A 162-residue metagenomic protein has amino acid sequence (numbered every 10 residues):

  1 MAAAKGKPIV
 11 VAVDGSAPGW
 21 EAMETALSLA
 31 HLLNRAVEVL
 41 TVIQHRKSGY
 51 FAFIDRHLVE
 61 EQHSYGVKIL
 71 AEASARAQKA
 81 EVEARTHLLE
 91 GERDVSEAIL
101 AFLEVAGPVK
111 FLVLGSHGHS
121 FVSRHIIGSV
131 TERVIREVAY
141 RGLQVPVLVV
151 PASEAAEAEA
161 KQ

Functional and structural regions predicted by a protein language model:
M1, E104-Q162: Gly/Ser-rich helix-loop-strand patches that form or flank binding pockets for ribonucleotide-derived cofactors
M1-A4, A75-L112, E154-Q162: Structural beta-alpha unit
A2-F53, A80-V82, P151, Q162: Small/aliphatic-rich secondary-structure junction motif
I9, A26, V37, I99 (+2 more regions): Hydrophobic structural packing positions in well-ordered secondary structure
W20-L27, H31, A71, E97-L100 (+1 more regions): Amphipathic, non-transmembrane alpha-helical secondary structure
R46-G49, D94, F121, E157: Generic structural signal for helix capping and beta-alpha/helix-loop junctions
R56-K68: A short acidic, glycine-rich active-site loop that binds or catalyzes chemistry on phosphate/adenosine moieties
